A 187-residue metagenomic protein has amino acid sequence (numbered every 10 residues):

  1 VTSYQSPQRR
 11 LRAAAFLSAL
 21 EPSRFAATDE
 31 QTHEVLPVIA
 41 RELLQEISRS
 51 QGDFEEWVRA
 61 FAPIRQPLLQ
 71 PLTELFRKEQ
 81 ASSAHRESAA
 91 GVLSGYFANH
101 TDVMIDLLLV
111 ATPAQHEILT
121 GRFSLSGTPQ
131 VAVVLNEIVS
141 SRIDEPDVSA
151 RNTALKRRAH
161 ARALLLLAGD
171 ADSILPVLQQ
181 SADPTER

Functional and structural regions predicted by a protein language model:
V1, S23-Q45, Q66-R77, A98-L109 (+2 more regions): Amphipathic alpha-helical scaffolding segments comprising HEAT/armadillo-like alpha-solenoid repeats
V1-T2, S6, R10-L11, F16 (+4 more regions): Defense-system signaling and execution modules centered on TIR/cGAS-STING-like, death/scaffold domains and their
Q5-S6, I47-Q51, Q80-S82, A111-P113 (+4 more regions): Short inter-helical turns and helix N-cap capping residues of alpha-solenoid HEAT/ARM repeat scaffolds
Q8-S23, F54-P63, A84-Y96, D106 (+5 more regions): Structural detector for internal amphipathic alpha-helices that build alpha-solenoid repeat scaffolds
A40, Q51-E55, L69, T101-D102 (+4 more regions): Residue-level signal for cytosolic alpha-helical hairpin/rod architecture
